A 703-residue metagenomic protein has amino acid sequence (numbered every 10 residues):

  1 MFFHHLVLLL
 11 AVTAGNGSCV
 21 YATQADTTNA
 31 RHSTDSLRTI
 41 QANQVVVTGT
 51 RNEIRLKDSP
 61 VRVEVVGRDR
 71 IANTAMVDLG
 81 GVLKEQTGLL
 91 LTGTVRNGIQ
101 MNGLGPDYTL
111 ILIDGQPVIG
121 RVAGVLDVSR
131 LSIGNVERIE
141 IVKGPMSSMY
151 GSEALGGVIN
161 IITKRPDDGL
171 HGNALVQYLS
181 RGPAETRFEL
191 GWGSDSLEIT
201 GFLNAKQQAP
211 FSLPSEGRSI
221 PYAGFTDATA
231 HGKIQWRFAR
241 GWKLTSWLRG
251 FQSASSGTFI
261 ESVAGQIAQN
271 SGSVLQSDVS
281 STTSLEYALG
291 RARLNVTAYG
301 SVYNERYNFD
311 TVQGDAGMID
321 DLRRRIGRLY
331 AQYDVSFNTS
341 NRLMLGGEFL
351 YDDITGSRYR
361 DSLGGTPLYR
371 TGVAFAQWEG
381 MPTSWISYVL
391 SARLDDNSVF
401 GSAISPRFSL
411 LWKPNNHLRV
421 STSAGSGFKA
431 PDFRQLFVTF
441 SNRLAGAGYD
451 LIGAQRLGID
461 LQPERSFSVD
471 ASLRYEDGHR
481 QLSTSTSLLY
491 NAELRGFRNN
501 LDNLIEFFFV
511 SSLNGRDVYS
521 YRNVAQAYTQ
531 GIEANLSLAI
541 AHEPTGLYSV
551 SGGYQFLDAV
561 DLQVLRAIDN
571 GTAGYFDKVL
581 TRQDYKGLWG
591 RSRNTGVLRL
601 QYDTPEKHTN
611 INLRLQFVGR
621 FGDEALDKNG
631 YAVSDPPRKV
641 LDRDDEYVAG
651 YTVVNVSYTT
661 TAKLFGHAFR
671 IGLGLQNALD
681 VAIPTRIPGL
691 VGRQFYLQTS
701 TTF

Functional and structural regions predicted by a protein language model:
A25-A72, P106: Short, acidic, small-residue-rich periplasmic hinge/interaction motif at the N-terminus of Gram-negative outer-membrane
V77-V82, N97-Q100, D127-S132, I141 (+2 more regions): N-terminal periplasmic accessory domains that precede and gate Gram-negative outer-membrane beta-barrel machines
G80-G120, E137: Extracytoplasmic beta-strand/coil segments of soluble accessory domains associated with Gram-negative outer-membrane
L110, V142, V158-K164, H171-S180 (+3 more regions): Predominantly transmembrane beta-strands of Gram-negative outer membrane beta-barrel pores used for transport
P117-K143: Short acidic/polar hinge/loop motifs at secondary-structure boundaries that mediate gating or recognition
L197, R291-F309, K413, S421 (+3 more regions): Membrane-embedded beta-barrel scaffold of Gram-negative outer-membrane proteins
Q208-S212, P221-D227, R240-L294, G300-R325 (+1 more regions): Flexible loop and strand-edge segments within Gram-negative outer membrane beta-barrel domains
M381, S485-S487, N491, R495-L501 (+1 more regions): Gram-negative outer-membrane beta-barrel transporters
